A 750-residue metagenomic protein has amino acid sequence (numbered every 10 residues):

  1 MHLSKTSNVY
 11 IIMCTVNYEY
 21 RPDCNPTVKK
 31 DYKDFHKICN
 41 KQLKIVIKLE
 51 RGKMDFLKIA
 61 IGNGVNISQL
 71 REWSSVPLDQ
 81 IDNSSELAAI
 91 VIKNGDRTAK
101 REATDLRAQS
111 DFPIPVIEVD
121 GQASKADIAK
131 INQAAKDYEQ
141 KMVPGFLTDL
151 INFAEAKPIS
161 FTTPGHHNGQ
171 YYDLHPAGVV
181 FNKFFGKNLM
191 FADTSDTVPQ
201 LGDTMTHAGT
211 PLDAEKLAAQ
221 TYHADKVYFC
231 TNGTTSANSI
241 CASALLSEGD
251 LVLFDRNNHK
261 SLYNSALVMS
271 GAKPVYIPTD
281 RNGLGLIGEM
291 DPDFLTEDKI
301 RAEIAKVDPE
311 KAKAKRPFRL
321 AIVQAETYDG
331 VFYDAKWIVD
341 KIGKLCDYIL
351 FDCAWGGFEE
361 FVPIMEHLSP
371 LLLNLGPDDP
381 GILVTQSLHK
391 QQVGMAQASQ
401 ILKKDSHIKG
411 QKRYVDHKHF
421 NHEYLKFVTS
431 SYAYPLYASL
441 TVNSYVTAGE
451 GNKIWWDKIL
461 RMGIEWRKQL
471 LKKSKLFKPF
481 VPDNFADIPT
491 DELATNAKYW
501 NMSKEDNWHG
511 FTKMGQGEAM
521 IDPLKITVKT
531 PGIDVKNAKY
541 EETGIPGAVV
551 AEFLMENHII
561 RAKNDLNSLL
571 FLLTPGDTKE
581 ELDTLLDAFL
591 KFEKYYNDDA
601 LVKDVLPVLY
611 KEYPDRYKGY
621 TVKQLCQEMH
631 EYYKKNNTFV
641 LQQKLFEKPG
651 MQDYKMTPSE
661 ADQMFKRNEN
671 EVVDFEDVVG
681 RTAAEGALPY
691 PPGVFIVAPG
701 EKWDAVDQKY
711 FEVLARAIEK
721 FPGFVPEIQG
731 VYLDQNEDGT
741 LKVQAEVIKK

Functional and structural regions predicted by a protein language model:
Y10, Y18-Y20, Y32-F35: Aromatic (phenylalanine/tyrosine) cluster motif
K37-K53: Short, Lys/Arg-enriched N-terminal segments with co-localized hydrophobic residues within the first ~10-30 amino acids
R51-Q200, Q220, E450-K750: Non-catalytic terminal extensions of PLP-dependent enzymes
K58-G64, R71-D79, T104, L217-Q220 (+2 more regions): Conserved PLP-enzyme active-site core in the AAT-like
N188-S236: Conserved N-terminal alpha-helix of the aminotransferase class I/II PLP-enzyme fold
